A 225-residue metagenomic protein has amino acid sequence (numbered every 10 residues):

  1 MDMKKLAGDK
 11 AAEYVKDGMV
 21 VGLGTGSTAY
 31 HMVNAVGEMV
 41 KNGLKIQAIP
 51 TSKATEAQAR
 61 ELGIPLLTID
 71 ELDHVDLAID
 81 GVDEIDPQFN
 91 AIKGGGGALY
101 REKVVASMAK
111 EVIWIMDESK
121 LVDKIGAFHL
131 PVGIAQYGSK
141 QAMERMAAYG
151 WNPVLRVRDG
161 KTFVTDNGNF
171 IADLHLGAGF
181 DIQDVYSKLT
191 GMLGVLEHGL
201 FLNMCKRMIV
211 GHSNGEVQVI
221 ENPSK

Functional and structural regions predicted by a protein language model:
M1-D80: N-terminal active-site beta-alpha-beta segment that forms phosphate/nucleotide-binding and substrate-recognition loops
D2-L6, K53-E56, R60-K225: Conserved phosphate- and dinucleotide-binding cores of soluble alpha/beta proteins, encompassing both enzyme active
